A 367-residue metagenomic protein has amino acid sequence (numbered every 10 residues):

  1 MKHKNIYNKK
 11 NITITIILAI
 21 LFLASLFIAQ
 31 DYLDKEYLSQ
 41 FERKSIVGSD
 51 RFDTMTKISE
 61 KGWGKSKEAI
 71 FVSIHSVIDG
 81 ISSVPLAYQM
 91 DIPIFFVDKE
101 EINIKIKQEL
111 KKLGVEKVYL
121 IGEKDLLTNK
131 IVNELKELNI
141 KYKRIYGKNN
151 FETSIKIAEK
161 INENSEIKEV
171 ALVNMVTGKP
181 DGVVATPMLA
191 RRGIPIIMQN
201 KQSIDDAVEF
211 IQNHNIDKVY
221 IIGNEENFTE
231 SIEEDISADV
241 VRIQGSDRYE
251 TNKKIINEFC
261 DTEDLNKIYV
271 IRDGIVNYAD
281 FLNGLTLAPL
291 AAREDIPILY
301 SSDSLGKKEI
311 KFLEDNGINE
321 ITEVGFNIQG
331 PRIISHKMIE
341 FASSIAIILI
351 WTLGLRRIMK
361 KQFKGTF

Functional and structural regions predicted by a protein language model:
M1-N8, F367: N-terminal Lys/Arg-rich, disordered targeting/topogenic segments
Y7-I16, S25-K364: Extracellular glycan-binding segments that recognize GlcNAc-based cell-wall polysaccharides
